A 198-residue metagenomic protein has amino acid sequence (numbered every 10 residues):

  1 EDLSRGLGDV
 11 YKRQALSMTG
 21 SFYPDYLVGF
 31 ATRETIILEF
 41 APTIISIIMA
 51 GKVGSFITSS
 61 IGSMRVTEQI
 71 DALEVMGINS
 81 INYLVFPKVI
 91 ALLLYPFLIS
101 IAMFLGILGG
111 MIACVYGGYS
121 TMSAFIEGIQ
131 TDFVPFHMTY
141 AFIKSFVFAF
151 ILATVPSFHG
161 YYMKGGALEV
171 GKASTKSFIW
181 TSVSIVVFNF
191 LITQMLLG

Functional and structural regions predicted by a protein language model:
E1-Y11: Single conserved hydrophobic/aromatic residue that forms the stacking wall/gate of nucleotide- or nucleobase-binding
R13-I37, F104-F146, F150, T154-A173 (+1 more regions): Membrane-interfacial helix-loop-helix connectors in multipass membrane proteins
I37-G54: Long, hydrophobic alpha-helical segments
F40, L84-L105, F178, S182: Selective transmembrane-helix segments that form parts of the transport pathway or gating/packing helices in multipass
G51-I61, T67, I101, L105-G109: Membrane-embedded alpha-helices of multi-pass transport/permease systems
S63-V85, A167-V170: Short cytoplasmic-facing helical segments at TM-TM junctions of multi-pass membrane proteins
V170, K176-T193: Final/C-terminal transmembrane alpha-helix of multipass membrane proteins
